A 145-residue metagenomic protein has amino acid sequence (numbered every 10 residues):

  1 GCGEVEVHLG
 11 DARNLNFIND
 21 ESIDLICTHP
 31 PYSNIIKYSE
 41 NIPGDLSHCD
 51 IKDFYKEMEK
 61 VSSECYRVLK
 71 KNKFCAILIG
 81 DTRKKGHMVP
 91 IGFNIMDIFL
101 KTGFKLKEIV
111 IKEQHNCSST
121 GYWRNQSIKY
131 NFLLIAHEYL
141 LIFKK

Functional and structural regions predicted by a protein language model:
G1-K145: Class I S-adenosyl-L-methionine-dependent methyltransferase catalytic core
